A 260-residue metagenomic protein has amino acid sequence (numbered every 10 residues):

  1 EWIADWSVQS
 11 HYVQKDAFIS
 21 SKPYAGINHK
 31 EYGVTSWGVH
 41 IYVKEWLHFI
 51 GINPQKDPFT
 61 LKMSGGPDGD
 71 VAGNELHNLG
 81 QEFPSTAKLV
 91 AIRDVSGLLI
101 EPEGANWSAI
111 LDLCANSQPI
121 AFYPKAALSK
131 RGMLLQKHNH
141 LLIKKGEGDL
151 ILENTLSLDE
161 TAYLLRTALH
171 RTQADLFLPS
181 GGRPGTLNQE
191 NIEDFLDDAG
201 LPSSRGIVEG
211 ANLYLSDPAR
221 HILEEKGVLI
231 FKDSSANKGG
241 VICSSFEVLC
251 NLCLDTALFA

Functional and structural regions predicted by a protein language model:
E1-D57, R93-D94: Glycine/serine-rich phosphate-binding loop and adjoining beta1-alpha1 elements at the start of nucleotide-handling
I3-K22, A91, I100, G104-H138: Surface-exposed loop and adjacent secondary-structure segments within mature catalytic domains
K22-G38, N74-H77, I92-D94, V228-S245: Conserved phosphate/anionic-ligand binding catalytic regions in large, soluble enzymes, centered on
G33-I41, G69-G73, A87, G210: Domain-scale recognition of functional cores that engage charged ligands
L47-L61, E82-T86, E101-D112, L128-A260: Non-transmembrane, aqueous-exposed alpha-helical and coiled segments at domain scale
P58-F59, V71, K88-A91: Extended, well-ordered alpha-helical scaffold/bundle regions in very large, multi-domain proteins
T60-M63, P67-L76, G97-E103: Extended, H/D-rich, highly charged conserved domains that either
V90-D94, I207-V208: Short internal beta-strands
